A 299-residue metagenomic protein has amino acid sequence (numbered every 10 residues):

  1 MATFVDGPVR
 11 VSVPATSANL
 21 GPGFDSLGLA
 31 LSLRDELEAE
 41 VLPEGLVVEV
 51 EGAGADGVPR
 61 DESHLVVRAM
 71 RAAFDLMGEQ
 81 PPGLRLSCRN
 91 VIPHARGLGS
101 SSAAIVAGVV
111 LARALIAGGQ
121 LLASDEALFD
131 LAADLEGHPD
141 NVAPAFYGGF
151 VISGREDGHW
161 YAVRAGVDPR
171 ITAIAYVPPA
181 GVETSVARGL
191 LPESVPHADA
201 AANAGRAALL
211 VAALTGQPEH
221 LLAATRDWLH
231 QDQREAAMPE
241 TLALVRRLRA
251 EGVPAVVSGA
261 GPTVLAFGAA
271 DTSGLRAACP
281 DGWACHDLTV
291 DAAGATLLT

Functional and structural regions predicted by a protein language model:
M1-R96, R113-A114, L121-A123, L288-T299: ATP-binding N-lobe of GHMP and related small-molecule kinases
S12-P14, A145-Y147, G154, A175-P179 (+2 more regions): Short beta-strand segments
L33, L98-L121, F146-G148: DPxDG-like acidic metal-binding loop motif
E40, A145-Y147, V151-E156, T215 (+2 more regions): Short beta-strand-to-turn element immediately C-terminal to the catalytic PLP-Schiff-base lysine in fold type I
A123-I171, L242, L248, A255-V256 (+1 more regions): Alpha/beta catalytic cores of group-transfer enzymes, especially the acyltransferase/condensing modules of polyketide
A175-A236: Active-site rim beta-loop-alpha module in soluble metabolic enzymes
A213-T299: Glycine-rich, charge-dense phosphate/pyrophosphate-binding loop(s) and the adjacent flexible "lid"/catalytic subdomain
